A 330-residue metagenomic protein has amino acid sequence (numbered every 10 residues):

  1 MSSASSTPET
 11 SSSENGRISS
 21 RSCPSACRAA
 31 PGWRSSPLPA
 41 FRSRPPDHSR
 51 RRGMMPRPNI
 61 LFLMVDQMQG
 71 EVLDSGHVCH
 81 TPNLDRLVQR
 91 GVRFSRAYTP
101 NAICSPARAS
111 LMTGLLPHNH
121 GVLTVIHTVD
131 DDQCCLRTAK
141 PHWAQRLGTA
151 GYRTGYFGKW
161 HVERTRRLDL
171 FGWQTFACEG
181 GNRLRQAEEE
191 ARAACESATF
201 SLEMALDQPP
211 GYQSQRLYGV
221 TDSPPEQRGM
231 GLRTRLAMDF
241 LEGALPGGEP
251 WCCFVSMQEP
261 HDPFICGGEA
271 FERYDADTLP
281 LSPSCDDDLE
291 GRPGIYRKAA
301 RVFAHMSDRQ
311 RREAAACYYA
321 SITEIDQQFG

Functional and structural regions predicted by a protein language model:
S2-S36: Low-acidity, Ser/Thr- and Arg-rich intrinsically disordered low-complexity segments
G53-V92, G148, G268: Active-site-proximal N-terminal segment of extracellular/periplasmic enzymes that hydrolyze or transfer
P56-I60, R164-E179, R183-L184, Q227-C285: Active-site regions of oxyanion-processing enzymes, predominantly non-cytosolic
V65-Q67, A150, F157, V255-M257 (+1 more regions): Conserved beta-strand->loop/alpha-helix structural units within folded catalytic cores of enzymes with alpha/beta
S75-H80, V92-L115, Y156-R166, S256-H261 (+1 more regions): Short, solvent-exposed turn/loop segments enriched in Gly/Ser/Thr/Pro and often Arg
G91, T124, Y212-S223, R297-C317: Short glycine/proline-rich turn/loop motifs
L115-P224: Catalytic-site neighborhoods of secreted/periplasmic enzymes that process anionic sulfate/phosphate groups
G231-L245, A304-G330: A long, amphipathic alpha-helix that forms part of the scaffold/cap immediately adjacent to metal-dependent active
